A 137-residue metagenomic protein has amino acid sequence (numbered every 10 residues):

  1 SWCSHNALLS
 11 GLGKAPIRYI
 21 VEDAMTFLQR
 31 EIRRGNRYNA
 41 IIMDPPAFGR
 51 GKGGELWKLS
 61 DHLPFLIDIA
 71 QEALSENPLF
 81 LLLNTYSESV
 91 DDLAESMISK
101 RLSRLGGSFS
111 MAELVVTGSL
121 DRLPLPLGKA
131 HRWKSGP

Functional and structural regions predicted by a protein language model:
S1-I42: S-adenosyl-L-methionine
H5, T26, F65-E72: Alpha-helical scaffolding segments of alpha/beta enzyme cores, especially the outer helices of TIM-barrel or partial
G11-G13, S75, L105: Short, structurally constrained coil/turn elements that cap an alpha-helix or connect an alpha-helix to the following
V21-E22, Y38-I69: Mobile active-site "lid"/loop adjacent to the S-adenosyl-L-methionine
M25-T26, A47-F48, S87: Short, glycine/acidic-enriched loop or turn micro-motifs at the edges of active sites
R30-I32, K52-G54, L93-A94: Short, well-ordered secondary-structure micro-motifs
N36, S75-E76: Short conserved AdoMet
N77-P137: C-terminal catalytic and target-recognition region of SAM-dependent MTase-like enzymes, primarily methyltransferases
